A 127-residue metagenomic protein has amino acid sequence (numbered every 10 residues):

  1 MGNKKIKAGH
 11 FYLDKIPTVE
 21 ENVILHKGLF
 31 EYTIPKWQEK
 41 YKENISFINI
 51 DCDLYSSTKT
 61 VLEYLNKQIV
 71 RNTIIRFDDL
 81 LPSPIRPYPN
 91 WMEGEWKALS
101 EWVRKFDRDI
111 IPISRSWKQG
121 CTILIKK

Functional and structural regions predicted by a protein language model:
M1-K127: S-adenosylmethionine/decaboxylated-SAM
